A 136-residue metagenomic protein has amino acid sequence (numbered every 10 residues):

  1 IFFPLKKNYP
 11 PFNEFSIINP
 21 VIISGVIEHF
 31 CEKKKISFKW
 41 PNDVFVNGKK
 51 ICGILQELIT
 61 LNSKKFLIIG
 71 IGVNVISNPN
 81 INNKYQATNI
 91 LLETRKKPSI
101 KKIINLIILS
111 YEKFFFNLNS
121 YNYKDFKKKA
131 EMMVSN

Functional and structural regions predicted by a protein language model:
F2-L5: Interfacial segments of multi-pass membrane proteins
K7-K35, V46-N136: Long, positively charged amphipathic alpha-helical accessory segments at protein N-termini or as interdomain linkers
P41: Thiolate-centered catalytic microenvironments shared by cysteine-dependent enzyme domains
